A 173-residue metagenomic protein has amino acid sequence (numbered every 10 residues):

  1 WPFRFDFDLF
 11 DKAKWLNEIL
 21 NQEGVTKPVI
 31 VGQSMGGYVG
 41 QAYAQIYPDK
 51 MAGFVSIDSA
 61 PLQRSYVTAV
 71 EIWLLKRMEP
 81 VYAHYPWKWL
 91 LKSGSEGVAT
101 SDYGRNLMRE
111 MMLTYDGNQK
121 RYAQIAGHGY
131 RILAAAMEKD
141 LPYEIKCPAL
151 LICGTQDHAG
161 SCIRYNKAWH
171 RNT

Functional and structural regions predicted by a protein language model:
W1-V31: Active-site loop/oxyanion-hole signature of alpha/beta-hydrolase fold enzymes
N17, Q41-Q45: Short, hydrophobic alpha-helix immediately C-terminal to the catalytic nucleophile
N21-K27, P48-D49, K146-C147: Active-site acidic short loop of glycosyltransferases
G32-G36, G40: Gly/Ala-rich beta-loop-alpha elbow adjacent to hydrolase catalytic centers
Q45-I46, A52-H84: Flexible "cap/lid" loop of the alpha/beta hydrolase fold
S65-V67, H84-E144: Conserved alpha/beta-hydrolase catalytic His-Asp/Glu region
K146-T173: Conserved loop-alpha-helix segment in the C-terminal half of the alpha/beta-hydrolase fold that carries the catalytic
